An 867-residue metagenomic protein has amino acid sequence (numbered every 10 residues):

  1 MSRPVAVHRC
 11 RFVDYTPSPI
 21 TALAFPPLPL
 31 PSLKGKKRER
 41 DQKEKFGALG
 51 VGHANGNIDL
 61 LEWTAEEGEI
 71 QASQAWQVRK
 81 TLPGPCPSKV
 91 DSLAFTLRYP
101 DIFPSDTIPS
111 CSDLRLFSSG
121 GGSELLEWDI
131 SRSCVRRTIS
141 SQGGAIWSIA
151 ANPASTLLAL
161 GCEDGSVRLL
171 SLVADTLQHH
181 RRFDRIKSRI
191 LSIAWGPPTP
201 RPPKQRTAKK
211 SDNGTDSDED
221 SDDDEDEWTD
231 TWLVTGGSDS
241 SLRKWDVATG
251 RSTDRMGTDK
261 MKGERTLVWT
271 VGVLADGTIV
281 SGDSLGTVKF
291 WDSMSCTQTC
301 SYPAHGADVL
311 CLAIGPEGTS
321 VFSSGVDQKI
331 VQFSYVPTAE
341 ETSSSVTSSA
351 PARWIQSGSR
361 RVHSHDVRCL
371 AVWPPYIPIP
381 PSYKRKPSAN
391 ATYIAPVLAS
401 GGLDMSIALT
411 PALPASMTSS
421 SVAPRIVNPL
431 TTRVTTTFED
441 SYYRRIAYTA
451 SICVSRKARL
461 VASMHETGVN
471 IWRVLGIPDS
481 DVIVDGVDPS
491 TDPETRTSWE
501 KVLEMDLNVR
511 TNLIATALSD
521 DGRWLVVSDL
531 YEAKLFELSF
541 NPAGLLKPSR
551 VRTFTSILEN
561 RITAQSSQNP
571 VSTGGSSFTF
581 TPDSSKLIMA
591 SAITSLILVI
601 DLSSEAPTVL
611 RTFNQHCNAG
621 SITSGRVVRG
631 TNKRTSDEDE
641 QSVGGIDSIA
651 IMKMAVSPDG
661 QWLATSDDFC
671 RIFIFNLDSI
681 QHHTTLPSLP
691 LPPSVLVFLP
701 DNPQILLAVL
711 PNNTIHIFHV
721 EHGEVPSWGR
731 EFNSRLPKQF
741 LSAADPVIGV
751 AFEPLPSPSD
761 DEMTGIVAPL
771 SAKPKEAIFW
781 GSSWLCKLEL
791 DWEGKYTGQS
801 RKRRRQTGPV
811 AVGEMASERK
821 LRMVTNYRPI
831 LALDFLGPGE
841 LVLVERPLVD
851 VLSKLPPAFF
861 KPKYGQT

Functional and structural regions predicted by a protein language model:
M1-P19, Q74-K80, R132, A352-Q356 (+4 more regions): A short helix->beta-strand "capping" segment at the edge of beta-propeller domains
S2-F12, S18-A22, P29-D41, M505 (+7 more regions): C-terminal scaffolding/assembly regions of large eukaryotic complex subunits
R11-D14, I70-G84, V135-S141, H179-R185 (+14 more regions): Short C-terminal beta-strands that terminate individual repeats in beta-propeller domains, predominantly WD40 blades
P17-R40, P87-I108, G144-A151, K187-D226 (+9 more regions): Canonical WD40 repeat/beta-propeller blade segments in eukaryotic WD-repeat proteins
F46-G47, R98, S112-L114, A154-T156 (+10 more regions): Short coil/turn segments that connect the beta-strands within blades of beta-propeller domains
G52-N55, S119-G122, G161-D164, G236-D239 (+9 more regions): Conserved strand-to-loop turn within each blade of WD40 beta-propeller repeats
I58-W63, L125-D129, V167-L172, L242-D246 (+10 more regions): WD40-repeat beta-propellers
W63-I70, L172-D175, A248-R251, S334-A350 (+7 more regions): Short loop/turn segments immediately following beta-strands, especially the blade-tip and inter-blade linker loops
